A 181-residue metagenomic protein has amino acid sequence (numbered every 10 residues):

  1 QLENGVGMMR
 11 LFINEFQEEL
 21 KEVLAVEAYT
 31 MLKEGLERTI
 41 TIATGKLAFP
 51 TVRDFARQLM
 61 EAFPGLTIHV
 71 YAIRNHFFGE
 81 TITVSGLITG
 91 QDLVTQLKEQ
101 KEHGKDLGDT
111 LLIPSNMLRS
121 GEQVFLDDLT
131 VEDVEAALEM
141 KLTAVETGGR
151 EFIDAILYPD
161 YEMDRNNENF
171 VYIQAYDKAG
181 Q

Functional and structural regions predicted by a protein language model:
Q1-Q181: Auxiliary Fe-S-binding modules of radical SAM enzymes
